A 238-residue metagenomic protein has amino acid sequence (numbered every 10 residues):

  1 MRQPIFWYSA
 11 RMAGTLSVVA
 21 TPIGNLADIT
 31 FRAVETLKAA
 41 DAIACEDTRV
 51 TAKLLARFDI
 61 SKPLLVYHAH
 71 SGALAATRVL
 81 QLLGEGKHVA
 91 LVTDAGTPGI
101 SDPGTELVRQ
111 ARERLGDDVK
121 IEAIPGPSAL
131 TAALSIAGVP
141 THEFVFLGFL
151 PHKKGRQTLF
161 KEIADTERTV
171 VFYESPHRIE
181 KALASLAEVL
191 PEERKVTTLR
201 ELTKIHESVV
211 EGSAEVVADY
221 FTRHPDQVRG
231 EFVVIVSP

Functional and structural regions predicted by a protein language model:
P4-H70: Glycine-rich, flexible N-terminal cofactor/catalytic loop recognition
F6-S9, A13, T169, Y173-P238: A contiguous loop/helix-start segment that scaffolds small-molecule binding in enzyme catalytic cores
I23-L26, D94-P98, P176-R178, K204: Short glycine-rich anion-binding loops that position phosphate/pyrophosphate groups of nucleotides and phosphorylated
L37-I43, D118-I121, T169-V170: Short active-site oxyanion
C45-E46, D102, Y173: Short beta-strand scaffold positions
Y67-A73, L150-P151: Conserved helicase motor
A75-S128: Glycine/small-residue-rich loop that forms an oxyanion/phosphate-binding "nest" at active or ligand-binding sites
E106-T166: Class I SAM-dependent methyltransferase SAM-binding "motif I" and its flanking Rossmann-like core
